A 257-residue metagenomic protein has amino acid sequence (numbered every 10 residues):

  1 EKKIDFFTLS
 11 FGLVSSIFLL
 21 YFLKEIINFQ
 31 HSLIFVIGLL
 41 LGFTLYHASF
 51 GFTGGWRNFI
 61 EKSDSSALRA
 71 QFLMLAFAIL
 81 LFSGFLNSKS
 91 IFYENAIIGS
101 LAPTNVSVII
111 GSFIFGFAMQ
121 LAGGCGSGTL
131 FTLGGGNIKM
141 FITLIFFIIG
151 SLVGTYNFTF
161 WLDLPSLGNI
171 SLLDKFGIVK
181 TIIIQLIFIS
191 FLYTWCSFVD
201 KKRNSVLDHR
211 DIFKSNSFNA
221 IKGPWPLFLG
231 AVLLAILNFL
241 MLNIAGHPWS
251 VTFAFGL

Functional and structural regions predicted by a protein language model:
E1-L257: Membrane-interfacial helix-loop segments of redox and metal-homeostasis proteins, especially TM-loop-TM junctions
